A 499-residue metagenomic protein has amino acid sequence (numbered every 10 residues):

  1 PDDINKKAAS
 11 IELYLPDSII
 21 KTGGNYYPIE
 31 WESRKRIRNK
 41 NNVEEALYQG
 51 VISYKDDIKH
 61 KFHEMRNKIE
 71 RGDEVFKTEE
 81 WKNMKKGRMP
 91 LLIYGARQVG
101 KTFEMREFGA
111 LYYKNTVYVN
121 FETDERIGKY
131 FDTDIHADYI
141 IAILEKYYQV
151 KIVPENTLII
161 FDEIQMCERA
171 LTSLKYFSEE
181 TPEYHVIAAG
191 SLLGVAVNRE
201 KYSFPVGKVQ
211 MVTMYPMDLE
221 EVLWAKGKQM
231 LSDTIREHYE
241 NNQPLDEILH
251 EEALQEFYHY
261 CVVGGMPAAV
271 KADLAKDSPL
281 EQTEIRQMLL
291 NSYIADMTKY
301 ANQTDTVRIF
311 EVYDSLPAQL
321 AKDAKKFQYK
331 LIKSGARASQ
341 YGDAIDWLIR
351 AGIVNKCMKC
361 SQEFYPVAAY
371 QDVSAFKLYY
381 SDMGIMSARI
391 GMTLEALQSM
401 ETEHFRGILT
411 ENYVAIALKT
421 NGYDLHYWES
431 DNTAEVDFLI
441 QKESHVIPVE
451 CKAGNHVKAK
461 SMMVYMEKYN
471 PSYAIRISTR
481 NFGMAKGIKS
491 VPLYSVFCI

Functional and structural regions predicted by a protein language model:
D2-G72: Acidic, Mg2+-coordinating catalytic modules of nucleic-acid enzymes
S18-I20, Y27-S33, Q49, V414 (+3 more regions): Conserved catalytic cores of phosphodiester-cleaving nucleases, focusing on short active-site segments
D73-K85: Pre-Walker A adenine-sensing motif
K101: Conserved lysine of the Walker
E104, F108: Hydrophobic positions on the alpha1 helix immediately C-terminal to the Walker A/P-loop
H185-S191: Structural recognition of the conserved hydrophobic beta-strand(s) that form the central parallel beta-sheet of P-loop
V197-A321: Interdomain motor-coupling "hinge/lid" segment immediately C-terminal to the ATP-binding subdomain of NTP-driven enzymes
M266, K271-I440: Accessory nucleic acid-recognition modules appended to NTPase machines
